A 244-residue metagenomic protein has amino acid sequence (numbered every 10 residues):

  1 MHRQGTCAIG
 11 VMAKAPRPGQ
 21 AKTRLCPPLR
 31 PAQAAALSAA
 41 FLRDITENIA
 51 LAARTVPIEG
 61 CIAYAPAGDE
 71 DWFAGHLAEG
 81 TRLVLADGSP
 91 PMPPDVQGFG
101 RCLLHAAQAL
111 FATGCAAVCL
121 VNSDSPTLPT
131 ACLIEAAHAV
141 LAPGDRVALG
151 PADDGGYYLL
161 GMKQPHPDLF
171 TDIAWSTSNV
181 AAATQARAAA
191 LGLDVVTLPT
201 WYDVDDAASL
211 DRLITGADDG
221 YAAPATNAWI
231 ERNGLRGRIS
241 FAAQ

Functional and structural regions predicted by a protein language model:
M1-L25: N-terminal nucleotide-binding beta1-loop-alpha1 segment
S38-V56: A short, N-terminal amphipathic alpha-helix
P57-P66: Short beta-strand/loop segment that forms part of the nucleotide-sugar
W72-A117: Short phosphate-binding loop-to-helix
C119-V121: Short aromatic-hydrophobic micro-motifs that form the base-stacking/packing surface for donor nucleotide recognition
L128-D154: Conserved donor-nucleotide/metal-binding helix-loop-beta segment in metal-dependent transferases, i.e., the alpha-helix
H166-R187: Short, glycine-/small-residue-rich phosphate/pyrophosphate-handling segment
A186-Q244: Conserved alpha/beta core of the MobA/IspD/sugar-nucleotide pyrophosphorylase nucleotidyltransferase superfamily
